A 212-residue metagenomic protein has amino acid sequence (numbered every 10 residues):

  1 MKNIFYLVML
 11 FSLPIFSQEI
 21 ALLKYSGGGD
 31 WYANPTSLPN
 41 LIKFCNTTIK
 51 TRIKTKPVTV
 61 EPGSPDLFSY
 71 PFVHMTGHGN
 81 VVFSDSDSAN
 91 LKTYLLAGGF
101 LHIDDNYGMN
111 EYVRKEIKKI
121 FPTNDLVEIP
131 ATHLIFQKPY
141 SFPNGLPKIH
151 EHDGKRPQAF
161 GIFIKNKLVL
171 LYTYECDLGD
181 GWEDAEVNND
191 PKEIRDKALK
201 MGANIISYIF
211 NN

Functional and structural regions predicted by a protein language model:
I4-I15: Sec-dependent N-terminal signal peptides
F16-F72, T76-G79, D177-L178, D184-N212: Aromatic-Pro/Gly-enriched surface loop or interdomain linker that acts as a lid/target-recognition segment
Q18, F68-P71, A97-F100, N124 (+1 more regions): Loop/turn elements at helix/coil->beta-strand transitions in domains of secreted/extracellular proteins
I20, F72-E111: Short alpha-beta junction capping motif
Y25-G29, H78-V82, F100, Y107-E111 (+2 more regions): Solvent-exposed loop/turn segments at secondary-structure junctions within structured extracellular/periplasmic domains
R52-V60, I103-N106, N124-A131: Surface-exposed patches in mature extracellular/periplasmic domains of secreted proteins
T59, G63, G154-L170: Short, surface-exposed beta-strand/loop micro-motifs that present aromatic residues
E116-L146: Acidic, glycine-rich loop-and-strand cores that form catalytic or ligand-binding grooves in diverse globular domains
